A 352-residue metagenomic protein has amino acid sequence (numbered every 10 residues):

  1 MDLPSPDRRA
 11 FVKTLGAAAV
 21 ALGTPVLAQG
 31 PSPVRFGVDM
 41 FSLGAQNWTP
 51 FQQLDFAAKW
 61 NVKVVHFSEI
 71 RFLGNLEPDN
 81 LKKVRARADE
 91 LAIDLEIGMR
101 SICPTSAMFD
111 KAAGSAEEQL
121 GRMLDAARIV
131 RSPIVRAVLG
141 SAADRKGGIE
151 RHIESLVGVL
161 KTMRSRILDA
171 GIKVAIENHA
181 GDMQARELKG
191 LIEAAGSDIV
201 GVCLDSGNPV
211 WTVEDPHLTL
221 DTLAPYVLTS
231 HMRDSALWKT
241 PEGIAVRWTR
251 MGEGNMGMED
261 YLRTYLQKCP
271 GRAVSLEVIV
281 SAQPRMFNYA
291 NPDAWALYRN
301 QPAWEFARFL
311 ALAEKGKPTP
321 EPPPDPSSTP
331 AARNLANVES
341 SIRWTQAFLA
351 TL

Functional and structural regions predicted by a protein language model:
D2-L3, R9-A21, Q29-R35, F51-Q52 (+3 more regions): Histidine-acidic metal/acid-base catalytic patches
G16, D89-D94, S106-G201: Active-site acidic/histidine proton-transfer and metal-coordination neighborhood in alpha/beta enzyme cores
P31, L54-K59, L76-I97, G121-R131 (+4 more regions): Acidic (Asp/Glu)-rich catalytic clusters
V34-M40, V65-F67, L95-M99, V135-A137 (+4 more regions): Hydrophobic faces of well-ordered beta-strands that scaffold small-molecule active sites in alpha/beta enzyme cores
F41-L43, S68-F72, R100-I102, G140-A142 (+4 more regions): Active-site beta-loop-alpha junctions enriched in small/polar residues
H66-R85, A142-R145: Glycine-rich, proline-tolerant flexible connector loops at the mouths of alpha/beta enzymes
R71, C103-A113, T249-E253: The substrate-binding groove and active-site-proximal loops of carbohydrate-active enzymes, especially glycoside
